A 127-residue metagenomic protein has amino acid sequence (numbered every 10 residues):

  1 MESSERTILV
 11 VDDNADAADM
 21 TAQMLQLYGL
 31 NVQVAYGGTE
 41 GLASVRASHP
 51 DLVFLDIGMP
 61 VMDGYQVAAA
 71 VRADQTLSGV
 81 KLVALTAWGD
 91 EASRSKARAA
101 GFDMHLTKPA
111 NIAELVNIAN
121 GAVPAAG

Functional and structural regions predicted by a protein language model:
A18, P60, S78, D90: The feature encodes the CheY-like receiver
D19-L27: Charged docking surfaces used in two-component/phosphorelay signaling
G29-Y36, S44, L106: Short hydrophobic/Thr-rich beta-strand motif most characteristic of the beta2 strand and flanking loop of CheY-like
S48-F54: Active-site beta3 strand of CheY-like receiver
M59, V71: Receiver (REC) domain active-site loop signature in two-component systems and cognate sites in sensor histidine kinases
A110-A119: C-terminal output helix
